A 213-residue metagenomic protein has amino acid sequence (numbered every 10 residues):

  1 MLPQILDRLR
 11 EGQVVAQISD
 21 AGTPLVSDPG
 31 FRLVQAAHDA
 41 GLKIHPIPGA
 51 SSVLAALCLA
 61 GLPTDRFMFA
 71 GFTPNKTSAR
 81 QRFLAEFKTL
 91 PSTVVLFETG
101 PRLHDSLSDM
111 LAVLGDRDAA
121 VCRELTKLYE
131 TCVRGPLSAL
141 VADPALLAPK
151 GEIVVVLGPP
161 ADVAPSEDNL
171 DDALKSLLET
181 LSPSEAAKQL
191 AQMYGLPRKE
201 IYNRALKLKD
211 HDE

Functional and structural regions predicted by a protein language model:
M1-I47, L54-A55, T180: Class I S-adenosyl-L-methionine
R10-V14, T93, F97-E213: A contiguous loop/helix-start segment that scaffolds small-molecule binding in enzyme catalytic cores
A16-D20, R66, V121-R123: Short beta-strands and strand-loop turn motifs
Q17, F69, T99: Conserved RecA-like P-loop NTPase ATPase core
S19, P46-G49, L96, V121: General beta-strand structural signal in soluble alpha/beta enzymes
T23, S27, A50, T73 (+4 more regions): Conserved phosphate/pyrophosphate-binding and hydrolysis machinery centered on Walker-type P-loop NTPases, extending
R32-L90: Class I SAM-dependent methyltransferase SAM-binding "motif I" and its flanking Rossmann-like core
